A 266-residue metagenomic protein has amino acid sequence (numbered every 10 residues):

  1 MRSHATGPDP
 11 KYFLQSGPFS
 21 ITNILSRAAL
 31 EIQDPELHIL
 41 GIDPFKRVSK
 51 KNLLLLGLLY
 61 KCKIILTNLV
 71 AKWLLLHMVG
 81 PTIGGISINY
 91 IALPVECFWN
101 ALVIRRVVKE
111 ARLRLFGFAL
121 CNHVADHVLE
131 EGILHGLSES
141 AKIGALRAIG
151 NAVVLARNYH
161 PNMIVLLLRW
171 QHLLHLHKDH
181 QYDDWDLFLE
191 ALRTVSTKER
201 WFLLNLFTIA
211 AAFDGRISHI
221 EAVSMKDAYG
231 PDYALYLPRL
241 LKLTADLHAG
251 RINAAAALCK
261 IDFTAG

Functional and structural regions predicted by a protein language model:
S3-G266: Small-residue-enriched hydrophobic alpha-helices in membranes
